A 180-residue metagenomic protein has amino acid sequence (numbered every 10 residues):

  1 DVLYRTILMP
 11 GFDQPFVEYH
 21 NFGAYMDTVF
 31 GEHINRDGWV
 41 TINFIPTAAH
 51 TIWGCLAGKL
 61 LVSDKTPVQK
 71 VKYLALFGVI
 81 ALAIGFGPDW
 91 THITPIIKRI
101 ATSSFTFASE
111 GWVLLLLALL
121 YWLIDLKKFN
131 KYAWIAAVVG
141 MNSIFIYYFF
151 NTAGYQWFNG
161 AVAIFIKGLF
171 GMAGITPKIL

Functional and structural regions predicted by a protein language model:
D1-L180: Alpha-helical transmembrane segments and their immediate juxtamembrane cytosolic regions
